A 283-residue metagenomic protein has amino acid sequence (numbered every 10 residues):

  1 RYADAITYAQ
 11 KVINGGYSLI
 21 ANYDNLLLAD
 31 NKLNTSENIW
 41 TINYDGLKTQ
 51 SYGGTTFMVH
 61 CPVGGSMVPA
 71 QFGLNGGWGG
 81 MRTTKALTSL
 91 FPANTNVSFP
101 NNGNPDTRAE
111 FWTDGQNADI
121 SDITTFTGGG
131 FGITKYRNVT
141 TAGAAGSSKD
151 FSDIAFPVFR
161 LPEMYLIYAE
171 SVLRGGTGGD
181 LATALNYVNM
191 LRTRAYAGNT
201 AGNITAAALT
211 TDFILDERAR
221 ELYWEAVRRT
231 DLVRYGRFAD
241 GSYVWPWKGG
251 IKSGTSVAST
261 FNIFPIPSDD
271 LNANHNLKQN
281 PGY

Functional and structural regions predicted by a protein language model:
R1-I13, W40-I42, D106, E110 (+4 more regions): Extended, hydrophobic/aromatic-rich amphipathic alpha-helical segments that build helical scaffolds
Q10-Y165, R174, F238-Y283: Elongated scaffold/linker segments in the mid-to-C-terminal portions of large proteins
G16-A21, L173-L181, Y196-T200: Surface-exposed helix-capping loop/turn segments at secondary-structure junctions
D180-P281: A long, glycine-enriched binding/interface module in the latter
